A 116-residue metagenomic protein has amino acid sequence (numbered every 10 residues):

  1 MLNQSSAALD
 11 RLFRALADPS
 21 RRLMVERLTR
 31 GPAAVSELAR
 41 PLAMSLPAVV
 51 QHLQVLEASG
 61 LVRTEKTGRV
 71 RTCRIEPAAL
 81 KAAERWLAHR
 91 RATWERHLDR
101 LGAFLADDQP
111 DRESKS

Functional and structural regions predicted by a protein language model:
M1-R11, R27-L46, V55-R63, A78-S116: C-terminal regulatory/oligomerization modules of transcriptional regulators
F13-R14, T72: Short basic coil micro-motifs at the edges of alpha-helical modules that engage polyanionic partners
A15-S20: Short helix-coil-helix linker/hinge
R22-M24: Pre-recognition alpha-helix immediately N-terminal to the DNA-recognition helix within helix-turn-helix or winged-helix
K66-T72: Short, Lys/Arg-rich nucleic-acid/phosphate-binding segment
